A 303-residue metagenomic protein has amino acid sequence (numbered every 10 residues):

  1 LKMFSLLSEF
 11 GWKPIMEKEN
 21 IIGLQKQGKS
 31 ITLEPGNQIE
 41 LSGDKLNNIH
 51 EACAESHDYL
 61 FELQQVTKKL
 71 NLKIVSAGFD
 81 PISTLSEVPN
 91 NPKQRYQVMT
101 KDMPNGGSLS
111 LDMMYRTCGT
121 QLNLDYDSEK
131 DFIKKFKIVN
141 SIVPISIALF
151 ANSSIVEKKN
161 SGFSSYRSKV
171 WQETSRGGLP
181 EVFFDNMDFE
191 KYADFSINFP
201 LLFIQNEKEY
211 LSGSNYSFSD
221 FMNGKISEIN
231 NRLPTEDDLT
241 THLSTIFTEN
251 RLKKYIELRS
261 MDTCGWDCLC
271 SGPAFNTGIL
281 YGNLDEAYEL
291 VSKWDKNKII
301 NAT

Functional and structural regions predicted by a protein language model:
L1-S108, R116, K254, C268 (+5 more regions): Terminal catalytic/cofactor-binding subdomain
L41, L122, L258: Conserved, mostly hydrophobic/aromatic
K45-A52, D125-F132, D262-W266: A generic structural motif
F79-R251: Loop-rich catalytic cores of soluble enzymes, especially ATP-dependent carboxylate-amine ligases and other
Y216-I299: Long, well-ordered mid-to-C-terminal structural blocks that present hydrophobic/aromatic surfaces
